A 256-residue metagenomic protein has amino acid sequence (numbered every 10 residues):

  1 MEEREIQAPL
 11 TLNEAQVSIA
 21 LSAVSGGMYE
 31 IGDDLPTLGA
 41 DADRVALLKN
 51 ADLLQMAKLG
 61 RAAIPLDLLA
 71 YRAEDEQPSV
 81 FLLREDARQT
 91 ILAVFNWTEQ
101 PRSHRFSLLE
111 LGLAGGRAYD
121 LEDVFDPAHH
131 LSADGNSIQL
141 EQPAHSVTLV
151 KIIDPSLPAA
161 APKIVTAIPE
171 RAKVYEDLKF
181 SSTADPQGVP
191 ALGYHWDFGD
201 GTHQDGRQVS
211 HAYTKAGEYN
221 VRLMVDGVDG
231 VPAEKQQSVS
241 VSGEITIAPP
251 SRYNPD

Functional and structural regions predicted by a protein language model:
M1-F125, S137-I153: Active-site-proximal substrate-binding groove within the catalytic cores of carbohydrate-active enzymes
E2, K49-A51, L66, F95 (+7 more regions): Intrinsic-disorder/low-complexity regions
G32-D33, H129, Y219: Short amphipathic alpha-helical segments with coiled-coil-like heptad repeat character
Q100, H129, G227: Surface-exposed, flexible loop/turn segments at secondary-structure boundaries
D126-D134: Short beta-strand and strand-turn-strand segments in soluble, beta-rich domains
G135-I138, H211: A short, sequence-level motif marking secondary-structure junctions
D154-D256: Extracellular/lumenal mature domains of secreted and surface-exposed proteins
